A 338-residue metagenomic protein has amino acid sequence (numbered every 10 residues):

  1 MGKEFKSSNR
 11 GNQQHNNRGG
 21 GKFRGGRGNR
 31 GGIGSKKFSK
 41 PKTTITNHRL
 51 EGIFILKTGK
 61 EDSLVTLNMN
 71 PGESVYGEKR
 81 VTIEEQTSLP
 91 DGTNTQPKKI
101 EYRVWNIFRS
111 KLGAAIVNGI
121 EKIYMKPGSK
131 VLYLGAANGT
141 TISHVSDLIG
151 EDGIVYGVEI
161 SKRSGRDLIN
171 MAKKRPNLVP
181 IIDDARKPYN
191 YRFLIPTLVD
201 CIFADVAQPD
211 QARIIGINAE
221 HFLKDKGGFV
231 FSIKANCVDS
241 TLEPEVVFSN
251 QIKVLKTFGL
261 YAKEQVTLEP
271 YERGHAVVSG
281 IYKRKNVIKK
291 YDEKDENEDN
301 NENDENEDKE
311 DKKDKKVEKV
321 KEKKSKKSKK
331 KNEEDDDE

Functional and structural regions predicted by a protein language model:
M1-F54, T58-E61: Intrinsically disordered, low-complexity arginine-rich tails of RNA-binding/processing proteins
Y76-T93, N106-K130: Conserved alpha-helix/loop element of class I SAM-dependent methyltransferases that forms part of the SAM/SAH-binding
K126, I149-G150, F222-K226: Helix-to-beta-strand junctions that scaffold the AdoMet/dcAdoMet cofactor pocket in Class I SAM-dependent enzymes
K126-A137, Y156: Conserved class I S-adenosyl-L-methionine
N138-G150: Conserved SAM-binding loop of SAM-dependent methyltransferases across substrates and taxa, primarily the Class I
S146, I154-E159: Conserved SAM-binding motif I beta-strand of class I
V158-F203, P209-D210: S-adenosyl-L-methionine
S164-D167, G216-K285: C-terminal substrate-binding/active-site "lid" region of AdoMet-derived donor-dependent transferases
